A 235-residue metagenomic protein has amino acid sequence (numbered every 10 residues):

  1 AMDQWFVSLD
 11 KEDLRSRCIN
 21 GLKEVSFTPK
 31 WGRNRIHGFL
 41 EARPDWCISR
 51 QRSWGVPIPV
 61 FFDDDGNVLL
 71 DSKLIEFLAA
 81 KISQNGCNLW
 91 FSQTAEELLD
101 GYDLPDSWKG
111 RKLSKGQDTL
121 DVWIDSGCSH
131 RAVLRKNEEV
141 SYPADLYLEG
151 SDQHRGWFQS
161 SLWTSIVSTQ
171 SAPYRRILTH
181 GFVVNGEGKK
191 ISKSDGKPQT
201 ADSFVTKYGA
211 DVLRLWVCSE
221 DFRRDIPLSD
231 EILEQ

Functional and structural regions predicted by a protein language model:
A1-Q235: Structured secondary-structure scaffolds
